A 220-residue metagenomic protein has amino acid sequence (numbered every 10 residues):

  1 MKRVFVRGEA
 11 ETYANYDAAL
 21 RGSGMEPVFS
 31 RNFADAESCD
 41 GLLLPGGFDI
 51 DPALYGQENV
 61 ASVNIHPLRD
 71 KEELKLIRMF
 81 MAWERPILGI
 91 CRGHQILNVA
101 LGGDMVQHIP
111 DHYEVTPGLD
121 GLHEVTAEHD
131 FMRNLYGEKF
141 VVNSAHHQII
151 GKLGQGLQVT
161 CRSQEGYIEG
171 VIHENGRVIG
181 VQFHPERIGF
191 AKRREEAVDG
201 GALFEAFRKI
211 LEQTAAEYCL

Functional and structural regions predicted by a protein language model:
M1-I90, V99-A100, V106, P110-K139 (+4 more regions): N-terminal beta1-alpha1 cap of cysteine-dependent amidohydrolase-like domains
Q95: Cytosolic ligand/metal-binding cores
H146: Residue(s) in the substrate-gating loop at a strand-loop-helix junction that position the organic substrate next
